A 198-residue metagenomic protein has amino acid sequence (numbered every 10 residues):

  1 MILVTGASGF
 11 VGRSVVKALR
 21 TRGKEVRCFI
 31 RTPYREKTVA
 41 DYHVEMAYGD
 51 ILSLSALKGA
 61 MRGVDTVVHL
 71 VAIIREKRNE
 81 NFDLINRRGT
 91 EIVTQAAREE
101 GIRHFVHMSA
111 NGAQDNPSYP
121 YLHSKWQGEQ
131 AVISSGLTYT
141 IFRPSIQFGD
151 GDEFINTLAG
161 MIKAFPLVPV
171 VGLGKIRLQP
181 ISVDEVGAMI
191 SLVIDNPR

Functional and structural regions predicted by a protein language model:
M1, D65-T66, H104: Structural motif
I2-R22: N-terminal Rossmann NAD(P)H-binding glycine-rich loop of SDR-like oxidoreductase domains
K24-R31: Conserved glycine-rich Rossmann-like NAD(P)H-binding loop of the short-chain dehydrogenase/reductase
R27, I73-I74, F82-S145: Conserved Rossmann-fold NAD(P)-dependent oxidoreductase catalytic core, especially the SDR/UDP-sugar
Y34-T38, V44-I92, A96-E99, N111-D115: NAD(P)H-binding glycine-rich loop region in Rossmannoid oxidoreductase-like domains and their noncatalytic homologs
I92, E153-F154, L173-D195: Substrate-positioning beta->alpha
Q130-G160, A164, P169: Conserved beta-loop-beta element that borders a ligand/cofactor-binding pocket
